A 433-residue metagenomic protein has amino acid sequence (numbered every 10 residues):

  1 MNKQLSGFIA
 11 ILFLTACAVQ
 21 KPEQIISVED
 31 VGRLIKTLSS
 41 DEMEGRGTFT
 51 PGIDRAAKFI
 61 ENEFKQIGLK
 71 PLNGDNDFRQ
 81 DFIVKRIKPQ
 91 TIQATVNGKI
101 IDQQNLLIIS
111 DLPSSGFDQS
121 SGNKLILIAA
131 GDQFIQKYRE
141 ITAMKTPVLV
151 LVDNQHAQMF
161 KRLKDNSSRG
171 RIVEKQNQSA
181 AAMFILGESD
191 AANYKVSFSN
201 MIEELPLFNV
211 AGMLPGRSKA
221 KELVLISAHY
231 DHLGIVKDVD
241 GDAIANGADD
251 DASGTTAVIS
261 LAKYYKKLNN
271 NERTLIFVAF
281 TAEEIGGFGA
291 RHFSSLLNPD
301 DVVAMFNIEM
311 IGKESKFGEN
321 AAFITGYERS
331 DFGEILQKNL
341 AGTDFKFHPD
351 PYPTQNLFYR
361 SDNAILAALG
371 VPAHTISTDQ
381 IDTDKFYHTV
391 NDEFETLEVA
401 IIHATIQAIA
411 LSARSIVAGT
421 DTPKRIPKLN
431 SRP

Functional and structural regions predicted by a protein language model:
M1-I26: Bacterial Sec-dependent N-terminal signal peptides
C17-P71, L214-G216, K221-L223: N-terminal hydrophobic or amphipathic helices/low-complexity stretches enriched in small/hydrophobic/Pro/Gly
K21-I25, D41-P51, D81, K124-A129 (+6 more regions): Second-shell loop/turn segments in exported
E44-E140, T146: Noncatalytic luminal/extracellular "stalk/propeptide" segments of secretory-pathway proteins
Q103-V150, K221, S227-A257, L261-K266: Active-site metal-coordination/substrate-binding segment of hydrolases, especially metallo-dependent peptidases
D165-G247, K263, K267-E272: Soluble metallo-hydrolase cores and metallopeptidase-like ectodomains found primarily in the secretory/periplasmic
N270, F280-D384, K424: Metal-dependent peptidase/peptidase-like ectodomains
T383-P433: His/Asp/Glu-rich mid-to-C-terminal helical/loop segments that flank catalytic regions of hydrolases
